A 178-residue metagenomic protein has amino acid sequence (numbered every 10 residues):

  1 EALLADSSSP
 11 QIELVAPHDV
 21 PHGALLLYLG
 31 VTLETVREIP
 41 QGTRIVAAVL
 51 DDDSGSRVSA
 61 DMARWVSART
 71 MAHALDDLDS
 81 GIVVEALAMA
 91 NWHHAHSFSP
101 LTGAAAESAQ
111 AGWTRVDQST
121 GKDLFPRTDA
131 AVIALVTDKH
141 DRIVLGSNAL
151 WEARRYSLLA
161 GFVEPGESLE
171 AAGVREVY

Functional and structural regions predicted by a protein language model:
E1-D76: N-terminal alpha-helical interaction blocks
A5, H94, S108, P126 (+2 more regions): Generic structural "secondary-structure junction" signal
Y28-G30, V46-V49, E107, Q118 (+2 more regions): Residues in well-ordered beta-strands of folded domains
M71, A88, H94, E152-R154 (+1 more regions): Glycine-rich, flexible loop/turn motifs
V84-L135: Cys/His-rich short segments
R115-S157, F162: N-terminal strand-loop-strand
S157-Y178: The catalytic Nudix box helix
